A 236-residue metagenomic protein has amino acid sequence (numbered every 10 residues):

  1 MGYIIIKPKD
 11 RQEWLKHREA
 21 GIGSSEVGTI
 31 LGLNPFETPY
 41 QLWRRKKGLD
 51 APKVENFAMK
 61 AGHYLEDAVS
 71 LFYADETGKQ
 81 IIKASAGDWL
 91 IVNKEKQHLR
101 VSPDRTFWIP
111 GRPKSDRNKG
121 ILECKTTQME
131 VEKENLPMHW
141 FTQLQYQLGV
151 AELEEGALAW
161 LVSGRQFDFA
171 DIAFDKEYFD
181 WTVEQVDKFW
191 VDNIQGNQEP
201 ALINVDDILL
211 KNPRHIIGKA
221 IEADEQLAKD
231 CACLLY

Functional and structural regions predicted by a protein language model:
M1-Y236: Accessory terminal regions of nucleic-acid processing enzymes
